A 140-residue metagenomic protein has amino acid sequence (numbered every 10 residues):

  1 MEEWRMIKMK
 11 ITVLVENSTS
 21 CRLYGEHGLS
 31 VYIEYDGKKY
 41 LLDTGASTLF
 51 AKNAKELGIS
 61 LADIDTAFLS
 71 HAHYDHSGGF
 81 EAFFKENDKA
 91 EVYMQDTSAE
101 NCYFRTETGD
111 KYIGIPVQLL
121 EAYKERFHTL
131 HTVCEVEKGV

Functional and structural regions predicted by a protein language model:
M1-K8: Short, Lys/Arg-enriched N-terminal segments with co-localized hydrophobic residues within the first ~10-30 amino acids
M9-E56: Conserved beta-strand hairpin/beta-sheet module of binuclear metal-dependent hydrolase folds, prominently
V15, M94-D96, H131: Short, structured patches in soluble enzyme cores that scaffold and shape functional sites
E16-S18, T44-S47, A72, T97-S98 (+1 more regions): Active-site metal-binding loops of divalent metal-dependent hydrolases
E26-G28, E56-L57, A82-F84, E107-G109: Short, glycine/charged-enriched secondary-structure capping and boundary segments
L49-T97: Active-site metal-binding motif and surrounding structural segment of the metallo-beta-lactamase
A99-V140: Metallo-beta-lactamase
